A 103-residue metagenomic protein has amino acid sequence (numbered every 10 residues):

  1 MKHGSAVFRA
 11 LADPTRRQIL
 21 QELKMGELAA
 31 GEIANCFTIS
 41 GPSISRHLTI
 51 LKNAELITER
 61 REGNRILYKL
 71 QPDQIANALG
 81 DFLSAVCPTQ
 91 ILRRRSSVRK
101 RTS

Functional and structural regions predicted by a protein language model:
M1-H3, Q21, Q71-S103: Amphipathic alpha-helical dimerization/coiled-coil segments that flank or bridge DNA-binding/regulatory modules
K2-S40, R65-I75: N-terminal helix-turn-helix DNA-binding core of bacterial DNA-binding proteins
R16, R46-H47: Histidine-centered divalent metal-coordination motifs
G31, E59, Q90: A short, flexible helix-to-loop-to-beta junction within the catalytic ATP-binding CA
A34-N35, R46, K52-N53: Alpha-helical residues within the helix-turn-helix
K52-E62, K69: Beta-hairpin "wing" of winged helix-turn-helix
